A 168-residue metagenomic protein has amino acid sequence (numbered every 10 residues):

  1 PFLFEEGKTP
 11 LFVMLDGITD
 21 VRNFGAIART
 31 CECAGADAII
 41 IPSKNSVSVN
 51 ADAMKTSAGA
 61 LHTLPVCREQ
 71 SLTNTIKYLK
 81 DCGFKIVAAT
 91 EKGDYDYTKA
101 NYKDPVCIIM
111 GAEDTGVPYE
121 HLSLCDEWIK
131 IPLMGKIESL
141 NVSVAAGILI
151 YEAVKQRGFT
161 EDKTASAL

Functional and structural regions predicted by a protein language model:
P1-L168: Post-transcriptional modification and biogenesis factors for structured RNAs of the translation apparatus
